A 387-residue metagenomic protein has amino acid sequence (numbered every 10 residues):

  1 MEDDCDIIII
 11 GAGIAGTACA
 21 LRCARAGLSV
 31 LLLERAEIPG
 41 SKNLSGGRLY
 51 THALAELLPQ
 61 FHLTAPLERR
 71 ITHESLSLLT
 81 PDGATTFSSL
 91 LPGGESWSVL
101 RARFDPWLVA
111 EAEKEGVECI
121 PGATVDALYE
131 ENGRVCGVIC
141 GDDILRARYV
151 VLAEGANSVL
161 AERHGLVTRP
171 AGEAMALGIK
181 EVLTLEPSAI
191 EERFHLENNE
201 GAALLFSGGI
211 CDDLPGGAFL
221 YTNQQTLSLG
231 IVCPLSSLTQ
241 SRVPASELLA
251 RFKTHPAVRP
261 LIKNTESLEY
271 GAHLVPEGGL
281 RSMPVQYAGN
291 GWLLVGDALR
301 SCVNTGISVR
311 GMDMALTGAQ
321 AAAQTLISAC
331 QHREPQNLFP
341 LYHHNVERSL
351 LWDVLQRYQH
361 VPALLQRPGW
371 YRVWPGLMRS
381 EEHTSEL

Functional and structural regions predicted by a protein language model:
C5-L31: N-terminal Rossmann-like FAD-binding beta1-loop-alpha1 element of flavoenzymes
G11, A153-E154, V295-A298: Short, well-ordered coil/turn residues at beta-beta hairpins and beta-strand->alpha-helix junctions within
A15, I38, N157: Conserved Rossmann-like nucleotide-cofactor binding loop
A36-L79: N-terminal FAD cofactor-binding segment of flavoenzymes
L91-A110, L238-V243: Short beta-strand to alpha-helix junction loop
E111-V258: Predominantly flavin-linked oxidoreductase catalytic cores and closely associated redox partners
C211-L214, Q224, T239-Q320, T325 (+2 more regions): FAD/FMN-dependent oxidoreductases across multiple families
R379-L387: Residue-level detector of conserved catalytic or cofactor/ligand-binding positions in enzyme active sites
